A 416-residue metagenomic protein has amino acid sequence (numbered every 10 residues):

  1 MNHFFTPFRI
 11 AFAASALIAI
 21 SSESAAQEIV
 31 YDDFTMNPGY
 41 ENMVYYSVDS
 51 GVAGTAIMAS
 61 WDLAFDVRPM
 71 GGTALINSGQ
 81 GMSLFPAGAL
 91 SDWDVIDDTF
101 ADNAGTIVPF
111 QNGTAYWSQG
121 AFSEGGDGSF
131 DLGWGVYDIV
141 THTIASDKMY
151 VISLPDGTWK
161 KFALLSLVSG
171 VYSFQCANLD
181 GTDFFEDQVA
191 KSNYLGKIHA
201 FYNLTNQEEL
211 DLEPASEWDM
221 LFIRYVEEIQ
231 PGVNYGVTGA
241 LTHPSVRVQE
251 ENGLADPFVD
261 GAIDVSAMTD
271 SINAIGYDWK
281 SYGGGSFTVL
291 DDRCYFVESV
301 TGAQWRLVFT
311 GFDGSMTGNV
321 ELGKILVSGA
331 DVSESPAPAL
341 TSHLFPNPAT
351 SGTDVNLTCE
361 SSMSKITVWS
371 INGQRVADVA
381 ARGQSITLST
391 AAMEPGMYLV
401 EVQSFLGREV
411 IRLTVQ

Functional and structural regions predicted by a protein language model:
N2-F12: Bacterial N-terminal signal peptides that target proteins for export
A11-A19: Bacterial N-terminal signal peptides
A26, P395-Q416: C-terminal tail/sorting-segment detector
A26-G329: Surface-exposed, beta-sheet-biased, low-hydrophobicity segments with strongly acidic/polar composition
I325-F345, S351, C359-E360, S364 (+1 more regions): Residue-level detector of functionally pivotal "anchor" positions at catalytic/ligand-binding pockets or at interdomain
T350-S351, E394-P395: Surface-exposed loops/turns
W369-V376, Y398: Short, glycine-anchored, charge-dense loop/turn motifs used at functional sites
R375-M393: Glycine-centered tight-turn motifs at strand-turn-strand junctions
